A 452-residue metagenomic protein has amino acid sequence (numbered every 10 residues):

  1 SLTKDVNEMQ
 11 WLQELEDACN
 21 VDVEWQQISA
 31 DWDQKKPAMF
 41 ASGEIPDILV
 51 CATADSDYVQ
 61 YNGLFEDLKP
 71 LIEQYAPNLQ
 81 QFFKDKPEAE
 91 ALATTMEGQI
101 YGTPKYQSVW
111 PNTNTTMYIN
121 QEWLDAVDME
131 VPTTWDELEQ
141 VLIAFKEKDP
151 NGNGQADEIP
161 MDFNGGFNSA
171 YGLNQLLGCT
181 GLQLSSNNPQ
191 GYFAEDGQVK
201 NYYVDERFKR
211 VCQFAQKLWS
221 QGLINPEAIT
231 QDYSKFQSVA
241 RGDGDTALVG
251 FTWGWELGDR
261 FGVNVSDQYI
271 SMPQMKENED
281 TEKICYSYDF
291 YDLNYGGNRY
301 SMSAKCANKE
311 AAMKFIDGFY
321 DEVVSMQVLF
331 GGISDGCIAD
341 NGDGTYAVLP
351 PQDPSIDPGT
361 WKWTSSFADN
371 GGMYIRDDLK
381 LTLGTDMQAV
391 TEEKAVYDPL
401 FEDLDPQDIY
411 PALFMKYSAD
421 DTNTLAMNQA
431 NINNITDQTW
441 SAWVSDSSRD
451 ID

Functional and structural regions predicted by a protein language model:
S1-D452: Extracytoplasmic/secretory soluble proteins
